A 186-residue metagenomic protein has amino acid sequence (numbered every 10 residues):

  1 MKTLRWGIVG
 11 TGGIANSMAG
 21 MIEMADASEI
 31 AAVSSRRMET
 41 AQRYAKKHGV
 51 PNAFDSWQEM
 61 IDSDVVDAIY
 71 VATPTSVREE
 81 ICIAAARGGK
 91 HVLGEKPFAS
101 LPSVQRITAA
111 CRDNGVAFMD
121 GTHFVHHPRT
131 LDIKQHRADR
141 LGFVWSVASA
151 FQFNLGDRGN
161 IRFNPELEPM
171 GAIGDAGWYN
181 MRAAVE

Functional and structural regions predicted by a protein language model:
M1-H48: N-terminal Rossmann-like dinucleotide-binding module
K2-L4, V116, G142-W145: Nucleotide donor/acceptor-binding cores
A32, N52, A68, S146: Short, Asp-centered acidic motifs that coordinate Mg2+ and/or phosphate in catalytic or ligand-binding sites
V50-W57: Conserved SAM-binding strand-loop segment of SAM-dependent methyltransferases
A68, P74-T75, E79-H123: Beta-strand-loop-alpha-helix segment that lines the small-molecule cofactor/substrate pocket of alpha/beta enzymes
F124-E186: Predominantly a Rossmann-like dinucleotide-binding segment in NAD(P)-dependent oxidoreductases
